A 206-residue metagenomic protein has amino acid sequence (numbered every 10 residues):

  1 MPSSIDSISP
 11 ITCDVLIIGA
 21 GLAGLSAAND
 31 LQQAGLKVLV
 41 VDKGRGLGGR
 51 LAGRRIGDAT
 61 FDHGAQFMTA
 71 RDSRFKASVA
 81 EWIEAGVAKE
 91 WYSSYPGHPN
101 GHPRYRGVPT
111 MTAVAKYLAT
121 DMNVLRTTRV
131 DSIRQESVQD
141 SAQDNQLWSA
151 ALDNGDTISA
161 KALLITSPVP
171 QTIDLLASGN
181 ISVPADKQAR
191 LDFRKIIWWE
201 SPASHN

Functional and structural regions predicted by a protein language model:
D6-A23: Beta1/beta-strand and adjacent pyrophosphate-binding region of the FAD-binding site in flavoprotein oxidoreductases
I11-C13, D153-A162: Core beta-strand elements of the Rossmann-like FAD/NAD(P) dinucleotide-binding domain in flavoenzyme oxidoreductases
L16, Q32-I56: Glycine-rich FAD pyrophosphate-binding loop
D30, A52-S93: N-terminal FAD cofactor-binding segment of flavoenzymes
G48, K161-N206: Central helical "cap/lid" subdomain
Q66, A88-K89, H98-R106: Rossmann-like flavin
G101-S132: Helical element adjacent to the flavin cofactor pocket in flavoenzyme catalytic cores
R126-W148: A conserved short coil-to-beta-strand element within the FAD-binding core of flavoproteins
